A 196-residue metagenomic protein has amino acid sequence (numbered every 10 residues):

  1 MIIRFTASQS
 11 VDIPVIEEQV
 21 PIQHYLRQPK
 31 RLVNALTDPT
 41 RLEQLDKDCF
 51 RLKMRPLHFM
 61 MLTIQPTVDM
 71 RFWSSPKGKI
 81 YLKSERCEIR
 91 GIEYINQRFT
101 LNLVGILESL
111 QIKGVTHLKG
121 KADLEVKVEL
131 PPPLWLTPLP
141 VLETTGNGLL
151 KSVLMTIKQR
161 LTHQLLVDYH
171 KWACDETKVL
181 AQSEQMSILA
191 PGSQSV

Functional and structural regions predicted by a protein language model:
M1-M60: Hydrophobic ligand-binding cavity/cleft-lining segments
D12-I16, R55-L57, W73-S75, E108-L110 (+1 more regions): Solvent-exposed residues in well-ordered beta-strands and their adjoining turns, especially edge/terminal strands
E18, I22, M70, A122: Hydrophobic pocket/interface hotspot
D48-L57, K83-I89, L124-E125: Generic short beta-strand segments
Q65-H117, S193-V196: Hydrophobic-ligand binding "helix-grip"
Y94-N147: Beta-strand/loop substructures that line and gate deep hydrophobic ligand-binding cavities in soluble
T137-S187: A conserved amphipathic terminal alpha-helix motif
E184-V196: A composition-biased, non-transmembrane "mature-region" signal
